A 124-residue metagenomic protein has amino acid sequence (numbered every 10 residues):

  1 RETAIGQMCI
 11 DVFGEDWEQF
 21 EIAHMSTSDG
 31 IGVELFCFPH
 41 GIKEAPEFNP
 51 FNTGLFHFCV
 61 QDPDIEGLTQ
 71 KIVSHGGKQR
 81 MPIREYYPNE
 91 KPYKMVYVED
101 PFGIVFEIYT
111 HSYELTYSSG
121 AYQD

Functional and structural regions predicted by a protein language model:
R1-G30, S74: Core segments of cupin and vicinal oxygen chelate
A4-D11, I42-P46, T116-Y117: A short, acidic/glycine-rich surface segment
G6, N49-T53, Q123: Short glycine/proline- and charge-enriched loop/turn segments that cap or connect secondary-structure elements
E21, E34, E107: Acidic-residue sensor for enzyme active/binding pockets
T27-I31, C37-V105, Y113: Vicinal oxygen chelate
V105-F106, G120: Acidic, proline/glycine-rich low-complexity IDRs
E114-D124: A short, polar/charged loop-to-alpha-helix boundary motif
